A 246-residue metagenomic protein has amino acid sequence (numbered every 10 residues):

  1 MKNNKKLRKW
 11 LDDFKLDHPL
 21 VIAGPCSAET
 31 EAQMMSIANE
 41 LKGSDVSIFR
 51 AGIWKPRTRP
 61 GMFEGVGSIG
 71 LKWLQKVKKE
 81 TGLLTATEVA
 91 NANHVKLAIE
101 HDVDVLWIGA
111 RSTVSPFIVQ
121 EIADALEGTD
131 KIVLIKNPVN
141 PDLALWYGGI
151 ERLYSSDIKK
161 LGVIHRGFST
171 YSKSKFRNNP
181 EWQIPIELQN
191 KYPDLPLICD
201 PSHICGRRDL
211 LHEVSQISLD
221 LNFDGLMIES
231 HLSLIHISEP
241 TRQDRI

Functional and structural regions predicted by a protein language model:
M1-I22: N-terminal amphipathic alpha-helix/helix-capping segment at the start of soluble metabolic enzymes
L20-G24, S47-A51, T85-T87, L106-I108 (+4 more regions): Hydrophobic faces of well-ordered beta-strands that scaffold small-molecule active sites in alpha/beta enzyme cores
L20-M34, P60-M62, T85-E88, A110 (+2 more regions): Active-site mouth loops of central-metabolism enzymes
E31-E40, A90-K96, L210-S215: Short, acidic/polar
A51, K55-W107, P116-I118: N-terminal active-site wall of soluble small-molecule enzyme domains
E64-A86, A125-I132, I184-D194, R242: Alpha-helix-loop-beta-strand connector modules within alpha/beta enzyme cores
I118-S233: Catalytic alpha/beta core domains of metabolic enzymes, predominantly
I235-I246: Single conserved hydrophobic/aromatic residue that forms the stacking wall/gate of nucleotide- or nucleobase-binding
